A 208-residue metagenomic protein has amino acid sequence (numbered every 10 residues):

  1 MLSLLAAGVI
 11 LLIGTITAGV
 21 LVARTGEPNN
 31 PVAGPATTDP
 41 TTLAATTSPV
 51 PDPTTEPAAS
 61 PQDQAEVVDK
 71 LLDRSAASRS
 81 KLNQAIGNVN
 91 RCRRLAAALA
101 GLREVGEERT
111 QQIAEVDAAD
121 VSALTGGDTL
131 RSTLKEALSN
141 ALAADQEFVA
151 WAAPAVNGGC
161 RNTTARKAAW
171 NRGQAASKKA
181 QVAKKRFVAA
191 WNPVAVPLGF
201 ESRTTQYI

Functional and structural regions predicted by a protein language model:
M1-P53: Hydrophobic single-pass membrane-targeting/anchoring helices
A18-L21, R91, A150, N157 (+2 more regions): Generic preference for flexible, low-structure residues
T25-N29, N88, P154: Perimembrane helix-loop junctions in membrane proteins
T46-E66: N-terminal low-complexity, Pro/Thr/Ser-rich intrinsically disordered segments that act as propeptides or flexible
D63-N140, N162-I208: Alpha-helical segments in soluble extracytoplasmic regions
L142-A144: Long amphipathic alpha-helix in the N-terminal Rossmann-like dinucleotide-binding domain of NAD(P)-dependent
E147: Glycine-rich, acidic and aromatic/proline-enriched surface loops and short helix-turn segments that act as binding
A153-T164: Short E/K-rich amphipathic alpha-helical oligomerization segments
